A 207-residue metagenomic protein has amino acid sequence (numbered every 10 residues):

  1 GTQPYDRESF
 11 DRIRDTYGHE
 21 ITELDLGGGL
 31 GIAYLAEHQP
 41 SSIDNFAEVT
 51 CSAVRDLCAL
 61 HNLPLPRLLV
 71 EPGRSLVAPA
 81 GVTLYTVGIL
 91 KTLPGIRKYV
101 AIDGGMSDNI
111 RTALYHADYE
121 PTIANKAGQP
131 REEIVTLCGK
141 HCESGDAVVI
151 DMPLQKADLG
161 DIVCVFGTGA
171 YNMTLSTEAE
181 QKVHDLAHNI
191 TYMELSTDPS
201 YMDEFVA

Functional and structural regions predicted by a protein language model:
G1-I89, L93: Active-site loop/helix belt of alpha/beta enzymes
V49, L63-A207: Charged (often Lys/Glu-rich) extended helix/loop segments that serve as interaction or gating elements
